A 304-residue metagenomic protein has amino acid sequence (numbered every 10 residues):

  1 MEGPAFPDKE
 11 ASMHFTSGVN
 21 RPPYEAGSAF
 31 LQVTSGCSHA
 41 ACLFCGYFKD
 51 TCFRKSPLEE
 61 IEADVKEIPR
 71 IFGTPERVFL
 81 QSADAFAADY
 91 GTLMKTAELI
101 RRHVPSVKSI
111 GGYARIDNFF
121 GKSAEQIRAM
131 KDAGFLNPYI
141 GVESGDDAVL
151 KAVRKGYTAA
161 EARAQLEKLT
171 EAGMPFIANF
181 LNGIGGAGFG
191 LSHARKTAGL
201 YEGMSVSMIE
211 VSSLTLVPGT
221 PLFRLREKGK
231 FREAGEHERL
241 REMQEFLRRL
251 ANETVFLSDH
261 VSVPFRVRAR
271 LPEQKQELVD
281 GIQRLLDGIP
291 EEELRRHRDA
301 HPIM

Functional and structural regions predicted by a protein language model:
E2-E25, V104, E202-M304: Auxiliary Fe-S-binding modules of radical SAM enzymes
T16-E60: Canonical Radical SAM [4Fe-4S] cluster-binding loop centered on the CxxxCxxC motif and its immediate flanking residues
A29-L31, E76-V78, K108-A114, P138-I140 (+3 more regions): Hydrophobic faces of well-ordered beta-strands that scaffold small-molecule active sites in alpha/beta enzyme cores
C37, C45, I61, L80 (+3 more regions): Conserved, mostly hydrophobic/aromatic
I61, L93, S123, A162 (+3 more regions): Aromatic/hydrophobic pocket-lining residues that form the small-molecule binding cavity in soluble enzyme cores
P69-A172, A251: Conserved SAM/AdoMet-binding glycine-rich loop
D117, G141, G145-V149, L169-H193 (+2 more regions): Conserved strand-turn element in the central/C-terminal portion of the radical SAM core barrel that lines
E125-I127, G186-G203: Catalytic cores of alpha/beta
